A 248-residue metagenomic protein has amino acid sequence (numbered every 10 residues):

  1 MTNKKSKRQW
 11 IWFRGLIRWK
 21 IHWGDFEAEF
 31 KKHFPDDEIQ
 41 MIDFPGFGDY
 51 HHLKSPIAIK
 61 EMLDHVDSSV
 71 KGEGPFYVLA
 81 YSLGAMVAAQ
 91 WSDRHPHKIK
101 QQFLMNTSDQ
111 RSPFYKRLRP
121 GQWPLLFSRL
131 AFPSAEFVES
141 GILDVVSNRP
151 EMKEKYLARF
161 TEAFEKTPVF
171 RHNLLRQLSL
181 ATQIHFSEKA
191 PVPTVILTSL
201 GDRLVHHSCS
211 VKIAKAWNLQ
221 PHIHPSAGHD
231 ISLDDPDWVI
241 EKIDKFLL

Functional and structural regions predicted by a protein language model:
K4-H51: Conserved HGGG/HGGXW glycine-rich cap/lid loop of the alpha/beta-hydrolase fold
E38-Y77: Active-site loop/oxyanion-hole signature of alpha/beta-hydrolase fold enzymes
A80-G84, A88: Gly/Ala-rich beta-loop-alpha elbow adjacent to hydrolase catalytic centers
D93, Q101-A131: Flexible "cap/lid" loop of the alpha/beta hydrolase fold
S134-E188: Conserved alpha/beta-hydrolase catalytic His-Asp/Glu region
A190, I196-T198, D202: Short beta-strand/loop motif that positions the catalytic acidic residue of the alpha/beta-hydrolase fold
G201-V205, H229: Acidic catalytic loop of the alpha/beta-hydrolase fold
A227-I240: Catalytic histidine-centered segment of alpha/beta-hydrolase-like enzymes
